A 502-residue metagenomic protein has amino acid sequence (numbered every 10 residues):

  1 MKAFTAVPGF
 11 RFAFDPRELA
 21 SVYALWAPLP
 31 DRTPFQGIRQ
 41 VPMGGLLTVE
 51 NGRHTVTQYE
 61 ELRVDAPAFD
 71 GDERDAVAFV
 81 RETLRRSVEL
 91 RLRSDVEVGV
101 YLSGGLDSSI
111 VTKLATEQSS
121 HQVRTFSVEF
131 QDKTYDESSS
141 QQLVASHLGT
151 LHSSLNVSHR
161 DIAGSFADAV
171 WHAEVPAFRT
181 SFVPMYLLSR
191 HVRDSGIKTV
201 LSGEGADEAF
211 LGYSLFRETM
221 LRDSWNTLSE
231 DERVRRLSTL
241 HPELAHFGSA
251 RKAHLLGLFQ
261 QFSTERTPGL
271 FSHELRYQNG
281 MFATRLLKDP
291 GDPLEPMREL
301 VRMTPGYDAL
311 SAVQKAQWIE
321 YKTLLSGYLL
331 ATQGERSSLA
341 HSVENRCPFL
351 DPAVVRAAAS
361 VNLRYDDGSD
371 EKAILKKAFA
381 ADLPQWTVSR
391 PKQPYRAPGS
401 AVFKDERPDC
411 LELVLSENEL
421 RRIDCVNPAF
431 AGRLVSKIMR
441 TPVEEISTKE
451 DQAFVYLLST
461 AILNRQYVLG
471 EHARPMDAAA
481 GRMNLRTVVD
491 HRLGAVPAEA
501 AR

Functional and structural regions predicted by a protein language model:
M1-E174, M185, K377, A381 (+2 more regions): Cysteine-centered catalytic environments shared across enzyme families
A3-F4, L106-D107, Q131-K133, R160 (+6 more regions): Short, solvent-exposed loop/turn segments at secondary-structure junctions
A6-R11, D15, Q36-M43, R53 (+4 more regions): Adenosyl-5′-phosphate
R74, Q131-S139, S181, N345-F349 (+1 more regions): Active-site metal-coordination segments of metallo-dependent hydrolases
T112, E137, F210-Y213, G257: Short glycine-/acidic-enriched loop or helix-start segments at secondary-structure transitions that form or flank
A169-W171, S214-D223, H472-P475: Short secondary-structure boundary/capping segments
I197-Y213: Short acidic/histidine-rich active-site segments
A209-S238: A mobile, often basic/glycine-rich helix-loop segment that functions as the active-site lid/recognition loop
